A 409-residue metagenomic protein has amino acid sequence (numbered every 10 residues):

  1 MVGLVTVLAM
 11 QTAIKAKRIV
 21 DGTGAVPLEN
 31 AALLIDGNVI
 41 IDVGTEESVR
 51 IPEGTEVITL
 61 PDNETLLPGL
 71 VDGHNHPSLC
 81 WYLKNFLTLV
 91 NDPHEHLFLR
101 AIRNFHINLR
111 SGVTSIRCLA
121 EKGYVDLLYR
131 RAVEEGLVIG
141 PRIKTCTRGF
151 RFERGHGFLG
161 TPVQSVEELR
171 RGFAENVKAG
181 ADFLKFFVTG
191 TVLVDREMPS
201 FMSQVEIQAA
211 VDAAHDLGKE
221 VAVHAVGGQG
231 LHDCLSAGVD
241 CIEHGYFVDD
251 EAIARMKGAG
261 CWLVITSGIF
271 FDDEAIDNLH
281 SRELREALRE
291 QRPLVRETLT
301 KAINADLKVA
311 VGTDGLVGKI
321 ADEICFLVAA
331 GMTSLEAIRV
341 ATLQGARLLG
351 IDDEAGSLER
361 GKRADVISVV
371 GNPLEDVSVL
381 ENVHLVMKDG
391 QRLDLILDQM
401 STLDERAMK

Functional and structural regions predicted by a protein language model:
M1-P52, T65-L66, G371-V377, Q391: N-terminal metal-binding scaffold of metallo-dependent hydrolase/deaminase domains
T12-I14, R50-T88, H94-E95, I102 (+2 more regions): Replace "His-x-His-based motif
H76-L97, H106-L109, E135, I139 (+4 more regions): Active-site gating loops and adjacent loop-to-helix segments of metal-dependent hydrolytic enzymes
W81-K84, D126, D195, L231-A237 (+5 more regions): Histidine/acidic-residue-rich catalytic or RNA/ligand-binding cores of hydrolases and nuclease-related proteins
F86-I139, V163-D182: Alpha-helical scaffold segments that flank or form the walls of functional sites
L128, E167-L263, D277, E286-V309 (+1 more regions): Histidine/acidic residue-rich metal-binding segments in metalloenzymes
D216, E286, E290-P373: His/Asp/Glu-enriched, well-ordered alpha-helical/loop segment that forms or immediately abuts the divalent-metal
A341-L343, R347, R360-R406: C-terminal cap of metal-dependent C-N hydrolases
